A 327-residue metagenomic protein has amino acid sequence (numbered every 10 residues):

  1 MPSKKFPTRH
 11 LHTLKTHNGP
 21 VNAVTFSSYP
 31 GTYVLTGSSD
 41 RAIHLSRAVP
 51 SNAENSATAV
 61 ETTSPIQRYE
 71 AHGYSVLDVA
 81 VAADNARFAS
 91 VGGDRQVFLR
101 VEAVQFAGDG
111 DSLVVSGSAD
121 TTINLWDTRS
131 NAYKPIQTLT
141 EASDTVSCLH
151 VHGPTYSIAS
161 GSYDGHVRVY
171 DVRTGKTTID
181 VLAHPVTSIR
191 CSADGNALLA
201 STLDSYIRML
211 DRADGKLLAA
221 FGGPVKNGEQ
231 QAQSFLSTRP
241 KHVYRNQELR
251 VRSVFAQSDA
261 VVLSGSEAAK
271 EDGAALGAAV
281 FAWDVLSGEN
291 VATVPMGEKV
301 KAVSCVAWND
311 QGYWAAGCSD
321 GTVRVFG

Functional and structural regions predicted by a protein language model:
M1-G19, A59-I66: A short helix->beta-strand "capping" segment at the edge of beta-propeller domains
R9-L11, E54, S64-Q67, K134-Q137 (+3 more regions): A structural motif specific to WD40 beta-propellers
L14-V21, T62, Y69-V76, L99-V101 (+4 more regions): WD40/WD-repeat beta-propeller blade N-cap
V24-G31, V79-N85, Q105-S112, S143 (+5 more regions): Loop/turn segments within WD40 beta-propeller blades
G37-D40, V91-D94, S116-D120, G161-D164 (+3 more regions): Conserved strand-to-loop turn within each blade of WD40 beta-propeller repeats
I43-A48, V97-F98, V104, I123-T128 (+5 more regions): WD40-repeat beta-propellers
M209, S234, T238-V285: Loop/turn-rich, solvent-exposed surfaces of beta-rich toroidal or solenoidal domains
S304-G327: Blade-level signature of beta-propeller repeat domains, shared across WD40, Kelch, NHL, RCC1 and BNR/Asp-box propellers
